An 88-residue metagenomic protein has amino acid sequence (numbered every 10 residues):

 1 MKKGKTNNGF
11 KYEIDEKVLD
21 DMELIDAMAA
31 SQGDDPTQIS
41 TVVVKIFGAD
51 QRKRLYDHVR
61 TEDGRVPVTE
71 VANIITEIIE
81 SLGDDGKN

Functional and structural regions predicted by a protein language model:
M1-G9: Short acidic-hydrophobic surface loop/beta-edge motif
K17-N88: Short, surface-exposed, charged amphipathic helix/loop patches that serve as local interaction elements
